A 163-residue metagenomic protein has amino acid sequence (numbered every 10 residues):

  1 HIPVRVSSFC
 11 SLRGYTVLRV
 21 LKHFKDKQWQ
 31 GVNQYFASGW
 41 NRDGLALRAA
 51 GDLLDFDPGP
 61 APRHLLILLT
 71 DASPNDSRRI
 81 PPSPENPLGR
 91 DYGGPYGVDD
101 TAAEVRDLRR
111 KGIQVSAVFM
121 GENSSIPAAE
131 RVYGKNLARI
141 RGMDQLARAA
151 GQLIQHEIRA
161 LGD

Functional and structural regions predicted by a protein language model:
H1-D163: Acidic, glycine-rich A-domain
